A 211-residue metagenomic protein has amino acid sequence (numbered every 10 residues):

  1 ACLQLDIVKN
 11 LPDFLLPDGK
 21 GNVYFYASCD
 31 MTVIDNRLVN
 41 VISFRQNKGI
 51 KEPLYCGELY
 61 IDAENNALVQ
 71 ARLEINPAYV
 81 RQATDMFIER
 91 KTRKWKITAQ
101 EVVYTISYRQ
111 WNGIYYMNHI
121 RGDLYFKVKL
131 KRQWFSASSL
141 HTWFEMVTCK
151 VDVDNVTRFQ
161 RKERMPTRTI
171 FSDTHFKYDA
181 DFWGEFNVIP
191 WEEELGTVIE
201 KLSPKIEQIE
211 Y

Functional and structural regions predicted by a protein language model:
A1-L54, R81, S138-Y211: Structured extracytoplasmic
F14-L15, F25-S28, R37-D154: Gly/Pro-enriched, hydrophobic low-complexity segments that function as extracytoplasmic propeptides/linkers
